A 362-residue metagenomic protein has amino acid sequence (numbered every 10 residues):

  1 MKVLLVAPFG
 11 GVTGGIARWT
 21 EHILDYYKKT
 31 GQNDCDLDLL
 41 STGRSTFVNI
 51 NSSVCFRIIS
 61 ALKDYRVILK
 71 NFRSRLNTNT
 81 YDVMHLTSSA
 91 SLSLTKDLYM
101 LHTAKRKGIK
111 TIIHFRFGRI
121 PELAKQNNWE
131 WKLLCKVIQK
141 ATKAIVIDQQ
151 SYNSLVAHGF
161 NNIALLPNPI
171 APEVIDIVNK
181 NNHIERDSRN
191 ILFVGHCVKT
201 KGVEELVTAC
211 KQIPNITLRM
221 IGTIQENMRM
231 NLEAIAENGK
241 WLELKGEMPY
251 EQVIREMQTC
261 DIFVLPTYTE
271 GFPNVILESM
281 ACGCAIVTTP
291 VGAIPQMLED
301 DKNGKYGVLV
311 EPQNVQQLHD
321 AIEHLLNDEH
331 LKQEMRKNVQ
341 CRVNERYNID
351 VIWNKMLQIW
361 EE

Functional and structural regions predicted by a protein language model:
A17-H22, R189, F193-Q212: A conserved mid-protein helix/loop that constitutes part of the nucleotide-sugar donor-binding site
L39-S45, V194, T217-M230, L244-G246: Glycosyltransferase donor-sugar binding loop
M230-E251: Nucleotide-activated donor-binding/catalytic signature segment of Leloir-type glycosyltransferases, i.e., the conserved
E247-M248, R255-C260: Short alpha-helical donor nucleotide-sugar binding micro-motif in glycosyltransferases
Y268: Aromatic "clamp/platform" in nucleotide-sugar-dependent glycosyltransferases that forms part of the donor/acceptor
A285-T288: Short hydrophobic beta-strand element within catalytic cores of glycosyltransferases and related nucleotide-activated
D300-V315, H324-E329: Conserved acidic donor-binding segment of nucleotide-sugar-dependent glycosyltransferases
H324, L331-E345, K355: A short, well-ordered alpha-helix in the C-terminal region of glycosyltransferases
